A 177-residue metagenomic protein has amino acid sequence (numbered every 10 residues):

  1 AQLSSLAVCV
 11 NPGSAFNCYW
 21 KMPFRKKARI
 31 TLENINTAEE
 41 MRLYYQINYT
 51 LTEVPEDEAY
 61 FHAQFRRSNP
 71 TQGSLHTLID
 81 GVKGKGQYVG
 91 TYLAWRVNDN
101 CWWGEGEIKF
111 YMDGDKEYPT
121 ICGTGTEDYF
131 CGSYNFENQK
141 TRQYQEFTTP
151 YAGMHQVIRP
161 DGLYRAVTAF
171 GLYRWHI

Functional and structural regions predicted by a protein language model:
A1-I177: Beta-strand-centric surfaces of beta-sandwich/beta-rich domains
